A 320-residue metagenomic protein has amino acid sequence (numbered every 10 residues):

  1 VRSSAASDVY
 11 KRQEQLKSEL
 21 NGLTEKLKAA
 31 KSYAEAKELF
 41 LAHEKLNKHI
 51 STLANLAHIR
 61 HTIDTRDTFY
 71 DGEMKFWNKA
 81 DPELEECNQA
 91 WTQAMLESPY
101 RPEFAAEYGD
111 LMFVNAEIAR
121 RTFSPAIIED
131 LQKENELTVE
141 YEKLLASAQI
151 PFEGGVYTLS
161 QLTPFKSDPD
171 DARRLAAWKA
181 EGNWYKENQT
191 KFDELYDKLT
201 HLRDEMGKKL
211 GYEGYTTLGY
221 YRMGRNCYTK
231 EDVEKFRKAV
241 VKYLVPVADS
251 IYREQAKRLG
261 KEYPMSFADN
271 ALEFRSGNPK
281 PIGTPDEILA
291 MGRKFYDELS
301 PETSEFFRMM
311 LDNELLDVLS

Functional and structural regions predicted by a protein language model:
V1-A6: Extracellular interaction modules
S7-P279, M291: A well-structured
R275-S320: Auxiliary, metal-adjacent structural segments of Zn-dependent hydrolase domains
